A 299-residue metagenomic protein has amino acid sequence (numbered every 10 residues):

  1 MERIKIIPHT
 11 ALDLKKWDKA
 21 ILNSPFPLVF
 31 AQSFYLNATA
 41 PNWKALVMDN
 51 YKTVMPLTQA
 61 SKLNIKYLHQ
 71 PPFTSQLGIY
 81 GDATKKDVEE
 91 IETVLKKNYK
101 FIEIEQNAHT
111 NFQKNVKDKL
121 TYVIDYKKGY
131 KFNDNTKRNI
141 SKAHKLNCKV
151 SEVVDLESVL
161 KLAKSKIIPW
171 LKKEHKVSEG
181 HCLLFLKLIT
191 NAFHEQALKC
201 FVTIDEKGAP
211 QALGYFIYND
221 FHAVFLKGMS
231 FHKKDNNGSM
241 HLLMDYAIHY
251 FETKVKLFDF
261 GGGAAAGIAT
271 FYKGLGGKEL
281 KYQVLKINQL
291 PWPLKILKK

Functional and structural regions predicted by a protein language model:
E2-N50, L57-N64, N107-D235: A conserved beta-strand-loop-helix scaffold within acyl/acetyltransferase catalytic domains
P41-W43, K97-F101, L198, T253-V255: Short, high-confidence coil segments that cap the C-terminus of an alpha-helix and link into the following beta-strand
S61-S75: Conserved acyl-donor/pantetheine-binding loop and adjacent beta-alpha core of acyl/acetyltransferases and related
S75-D82: The substrate-binding groove and active-site-proximal loops of carbohydrate-active enzymes, especially glycoside
K85-T121: Non-catalytic accessory segments adjacent to catalytic cores
E89-T93, A197-K295: Aromatic (often tryptophan-rich) hydrophobic motifs at membrane interfaces
E103, S151, L257-F260: Short catalytic-loop micro-motif centered on adjacent basic/acidic residues
L120, I124-Y126, N288-K299: C-terminal "cap" of GNAT-fold acetyltransferases
